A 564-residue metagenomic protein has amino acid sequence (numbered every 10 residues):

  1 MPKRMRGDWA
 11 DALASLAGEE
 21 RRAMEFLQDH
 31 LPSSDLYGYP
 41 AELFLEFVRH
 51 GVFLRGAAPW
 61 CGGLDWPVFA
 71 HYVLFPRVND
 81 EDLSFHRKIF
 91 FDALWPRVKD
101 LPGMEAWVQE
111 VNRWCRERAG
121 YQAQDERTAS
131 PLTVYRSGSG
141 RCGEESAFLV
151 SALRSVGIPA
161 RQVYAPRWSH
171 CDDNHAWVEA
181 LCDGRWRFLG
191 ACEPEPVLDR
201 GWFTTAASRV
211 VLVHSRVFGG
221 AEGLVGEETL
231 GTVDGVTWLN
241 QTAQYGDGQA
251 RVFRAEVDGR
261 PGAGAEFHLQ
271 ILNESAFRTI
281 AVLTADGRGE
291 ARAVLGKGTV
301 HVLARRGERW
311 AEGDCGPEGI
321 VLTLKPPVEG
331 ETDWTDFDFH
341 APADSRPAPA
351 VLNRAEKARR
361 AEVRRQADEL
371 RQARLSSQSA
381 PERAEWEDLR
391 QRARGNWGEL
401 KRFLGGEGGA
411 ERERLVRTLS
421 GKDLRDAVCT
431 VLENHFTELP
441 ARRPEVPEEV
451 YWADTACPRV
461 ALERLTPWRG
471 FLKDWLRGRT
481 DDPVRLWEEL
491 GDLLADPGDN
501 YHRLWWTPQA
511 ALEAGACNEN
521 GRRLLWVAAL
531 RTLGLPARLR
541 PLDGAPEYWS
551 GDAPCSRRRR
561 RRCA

Functional and structural regions predicted by a protein language model:
M1-S137, D173, A367-A511, R560: Secondary-structure boundary elements
D92, P96-R113, R118, Q122-L132 (+5 more regions): Hydrophobic/aromatic-rich core segments of domains that either
T232-Y245, C315-A355: Extracellular beta-sheet/turn segments enriched in Thr/Pro/Gly and aliphatic residues
G248-R260, A564: A short, amphipathic beta-strand motif
D258-T279, K297-G298: Short, ordered, surface-exposed loop/turn motifs in non-cytosolic proteins
I271-F277, R305-R309, G551: Change "in extracellular beta-sheet-rich domains … of secreted and cell-surface proteins" to "in beta-sheet-rich domains
E274-V294: Short, acidic Ser/Thr/Gly-rich low-complexity loop/linker segments typical of extracellular and cell-surface proteins
G289-E308, D314-P317: Short Pro-Gly-centered beta-turn/loop motif in secreted/extracellular proteins
